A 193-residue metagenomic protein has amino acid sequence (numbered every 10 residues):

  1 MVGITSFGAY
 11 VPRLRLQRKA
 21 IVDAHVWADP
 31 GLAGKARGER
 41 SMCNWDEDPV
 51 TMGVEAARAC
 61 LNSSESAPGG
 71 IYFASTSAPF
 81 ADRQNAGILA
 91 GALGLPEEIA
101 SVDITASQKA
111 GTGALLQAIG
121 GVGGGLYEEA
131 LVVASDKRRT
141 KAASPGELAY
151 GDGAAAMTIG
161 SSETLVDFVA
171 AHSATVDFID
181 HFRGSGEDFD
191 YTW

Functional and structural regions predicted by a protein language model:
M1-E47, S144-W193: Condensing-enzyme catalytic core mediating Claisen C-C bond formation in acyl metabolism
M1-V2, S66-G69, P96-I99, G124-A130 (+2 more regions): Short coil/turn connectors at secondary-structure junctions
I4-S6, C60, I71, L89 (+2 more regions): Buried hydrophobic positions in well-ordered alpha/beta secondary-structure cores of metabolic enzymes
G31-G34, R40-D48, S77-E129, S135: Conserved catalytic cysteine-centered active-site region of acyl-thioester-dependent Claisen-condensing enzymes
D46-E47, M52-A57: N-terminal low-complexity or amphipathic/hydrophobic leaders
A56-G69: Phosphate/pyrophosphate-binding loops at sites that engage ATP/ADP/AMP, CoA/4′-phosphopantetheine, polyphosphate
G123-M157: Flexible, glycine-rich active-site loops centered on histidine and acidic residues that chelate a metal or position
